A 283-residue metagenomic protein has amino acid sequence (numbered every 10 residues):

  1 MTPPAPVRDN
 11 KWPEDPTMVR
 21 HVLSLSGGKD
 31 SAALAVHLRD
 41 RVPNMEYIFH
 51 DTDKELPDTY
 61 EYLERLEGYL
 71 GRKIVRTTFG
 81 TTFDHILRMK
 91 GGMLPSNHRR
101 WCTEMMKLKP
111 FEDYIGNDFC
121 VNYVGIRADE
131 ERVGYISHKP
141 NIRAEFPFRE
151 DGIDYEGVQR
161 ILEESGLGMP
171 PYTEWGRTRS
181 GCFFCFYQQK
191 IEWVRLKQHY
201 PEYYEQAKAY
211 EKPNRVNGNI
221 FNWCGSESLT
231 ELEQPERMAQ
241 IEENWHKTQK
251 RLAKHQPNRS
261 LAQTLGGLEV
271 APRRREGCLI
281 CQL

Functional and structural regions predicted by a protein language model:
M1-L283: Nucleotide-activated chemistry modules centered on ATP-dependent adenylation/adenylyltransferase
